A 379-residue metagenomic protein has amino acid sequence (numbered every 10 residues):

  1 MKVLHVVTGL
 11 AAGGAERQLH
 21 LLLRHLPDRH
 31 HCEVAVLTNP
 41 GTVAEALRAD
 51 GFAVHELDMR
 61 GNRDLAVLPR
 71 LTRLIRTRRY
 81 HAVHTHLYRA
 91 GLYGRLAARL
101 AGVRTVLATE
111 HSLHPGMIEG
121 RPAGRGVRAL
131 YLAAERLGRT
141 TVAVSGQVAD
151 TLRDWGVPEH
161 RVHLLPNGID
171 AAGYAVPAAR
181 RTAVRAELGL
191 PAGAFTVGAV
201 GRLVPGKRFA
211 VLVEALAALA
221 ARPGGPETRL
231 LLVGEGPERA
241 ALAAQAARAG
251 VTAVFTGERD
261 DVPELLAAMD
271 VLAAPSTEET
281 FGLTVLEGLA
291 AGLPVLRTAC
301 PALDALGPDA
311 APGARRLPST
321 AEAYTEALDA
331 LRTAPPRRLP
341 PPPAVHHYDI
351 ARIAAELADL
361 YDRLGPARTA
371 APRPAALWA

Functional and structural regions predicted by a protein language model:
G13-L21, F195, A199-A220, P237-A243: A conserved mid-protein helix/loop that constitutes part of the nucleotide-sugar donor-binding site
V36, P294-T298, D304: Short hydrophobic beta-strand element within catalytic cores of glycosyltransferases and related nucleotide-activated
L65-P69, R104-L107, H114-L137, D150: Nucleotide-sugar donor phosphate/pyrophosphate-binding loop at the beta->alpha transition of glycosyltransferases
Q147, G168: Carbohydrate-associated surface elements
A175-L190, P336-P342, P374: A short helix/loop element that forms part of the nucleotide-sugar donor recognition site in Leloir-type
A243-G257: Nucleotide-activated donor-binding/catalytic signature segment of Leloir-type glycosyltransferases, i.e., the conserved
E258, T277: Aromatic "clamp/platform" in nucleotide-sugar-dependent glycosyltransferases that forms part of the donor/acceptor
D309-E322, A330-P335: Conserved acidic donor-binding segment of nucleotide-sugar-dependent glycosyltransferases
